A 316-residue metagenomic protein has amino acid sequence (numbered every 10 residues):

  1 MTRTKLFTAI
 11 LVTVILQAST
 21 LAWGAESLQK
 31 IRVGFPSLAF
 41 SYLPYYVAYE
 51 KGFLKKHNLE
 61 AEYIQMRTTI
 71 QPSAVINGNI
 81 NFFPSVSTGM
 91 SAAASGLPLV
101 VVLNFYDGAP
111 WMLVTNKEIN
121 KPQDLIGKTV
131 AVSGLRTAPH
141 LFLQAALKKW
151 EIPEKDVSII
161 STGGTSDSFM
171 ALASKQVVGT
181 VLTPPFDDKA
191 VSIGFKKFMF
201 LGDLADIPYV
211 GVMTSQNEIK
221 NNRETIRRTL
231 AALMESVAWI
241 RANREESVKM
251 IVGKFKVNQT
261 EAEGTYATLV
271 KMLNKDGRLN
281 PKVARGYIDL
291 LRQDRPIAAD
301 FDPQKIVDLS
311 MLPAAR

Functional and structural regions predicted by a protein language model:
M1-I10: Bacterial N-terminal signal peptides that target proteins for export
A9-S19: Bacterial N-terminal signal peptides
E26-G164, S168-S174, V178-P184, K197-D206: Short, glycine-/small- and polar/acidic-enriched structural segments that line small-molecule recognition paths
V47-A48, W111-N120, Y209-E224, M272: A bilobed periplasmic-binding-protein/Venus flytrap-type ligand-binding module shared by bacterial periplasmic
S87-T88, S166-F255: Pocket-lining segment of extracytoplasmic ligand-binding domains
T137-P153, V157, A232-G264, P303-V307 (+1 more regions): Ligand-binding clefts/hinges and TM-proximal coupling segments of bilobed small-molecule sensing domains
N221-I297: Secondary-structure end/capping motifs
R292-R316: Conserved C-terminal helix/tail region of periplasmic/extracytoplasmic solute-binding proteins
